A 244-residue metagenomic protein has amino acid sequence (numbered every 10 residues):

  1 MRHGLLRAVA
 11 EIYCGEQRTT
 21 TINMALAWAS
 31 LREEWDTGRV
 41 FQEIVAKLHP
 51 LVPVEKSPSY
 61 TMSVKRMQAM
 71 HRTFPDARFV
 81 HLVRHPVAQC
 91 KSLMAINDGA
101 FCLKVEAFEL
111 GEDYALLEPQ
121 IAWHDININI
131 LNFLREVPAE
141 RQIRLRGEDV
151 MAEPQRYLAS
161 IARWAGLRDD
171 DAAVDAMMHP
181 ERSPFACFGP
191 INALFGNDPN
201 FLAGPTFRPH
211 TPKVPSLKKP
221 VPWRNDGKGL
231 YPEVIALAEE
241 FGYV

Functional and structural regions predicted by a protein language model:
M1-T73, A100-L110, F201-K228, P232-V234: PAPS-dependent sulfation machinery
L31-K47, A77, V87-A172: PAPS-dependent sulfotransferase catalytic domain
P53-S57, H81-V83, R144-R146: Short beta-strand segments
T61-V64, R84, I121-H124: Short, amphipathic alpha-helical segments
Q68-H71, V80, A162: Short, well-ordered alpha-helical packing segments
L82-P86, V174-M177: A short, structured active-site edge motif that brings together acidic residues
M94-N97, E118, N127, L131-R135 (+1 more regions): PAPS-dependent sulfotransferases, especially Golgi type II membrane carbohydrate sulfotransferases
